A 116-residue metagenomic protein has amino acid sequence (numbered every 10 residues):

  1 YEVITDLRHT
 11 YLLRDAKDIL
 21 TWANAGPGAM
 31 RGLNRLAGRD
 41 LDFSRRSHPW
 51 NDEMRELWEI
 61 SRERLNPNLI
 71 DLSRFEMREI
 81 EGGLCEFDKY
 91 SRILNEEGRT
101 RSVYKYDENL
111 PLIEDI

Functional and structural regions predicted by a protein language model:
I4-I116: C-terminal accessory module of base-excision DNA glycosylases/AP lyases that mediates lesion recognition and DNA
